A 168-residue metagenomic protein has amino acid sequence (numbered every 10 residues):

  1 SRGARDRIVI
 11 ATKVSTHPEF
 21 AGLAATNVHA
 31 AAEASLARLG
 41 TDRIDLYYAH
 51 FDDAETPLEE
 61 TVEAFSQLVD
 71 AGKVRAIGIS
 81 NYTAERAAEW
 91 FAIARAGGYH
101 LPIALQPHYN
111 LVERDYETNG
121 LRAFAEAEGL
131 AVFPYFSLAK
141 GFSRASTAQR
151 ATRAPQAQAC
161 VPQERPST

Functional and structural regions predicted by a protein language model:
S1-V9: N-terminal binding-site loop/beta-alpha segment at the start of enzyme catalytic domains that lines or forms
R2, S35-R38, L68, A96: A general structural signal for stabilizing positions within well-ordered secondary structure
A11-K13, Q106: Short beta-strand segments
V14-H29, H50-T56: Active-site mouth loops of central-metabolism enzymes
L23-G40, L58-E63, A87-A92: Short, acidic/polar
D52-T168: Beta/alpha (TIM)-barrel catalytic core signal, keyed to glycine-rich beta->alpha loops juxtaposed to Asp/Glu that bind
